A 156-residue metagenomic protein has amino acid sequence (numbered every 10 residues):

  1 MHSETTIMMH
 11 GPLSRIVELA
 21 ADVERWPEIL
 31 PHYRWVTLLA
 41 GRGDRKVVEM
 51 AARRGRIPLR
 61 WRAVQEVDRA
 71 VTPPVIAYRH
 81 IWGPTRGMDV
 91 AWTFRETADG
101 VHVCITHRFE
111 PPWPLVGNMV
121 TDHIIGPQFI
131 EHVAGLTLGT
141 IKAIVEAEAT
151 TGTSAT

Functional and structural regions predicted by a protein language model:
M1-M8, R45-V47, R60-R62, V75 (+2 more regions): Intrinsic-disorder/low-complexity, polar/charged segments enriched in Ser/Thr/Lys/Arg/Asp/Glu/Gln
M1-R45, T156: Hydrophobic ligand-binding cavity/cleft-lining segments
T5-I7, V36, W61-R69, H80 (+2 more regions): Hydrophobic/aromatic beta-strand elements that line small-molecule binding cavities or substrate pockets in beta-rich
H10-L13, A70-P73, T97-D99: Short loop segments at secondary-structure junctions
P12-E18, F129, V133, T137: Short amphipathic alpha-helical segments
P27, T37-T85, G135-T156: Glycine-rich portal/gate segments that line the openings of hydrophobic small-molecule binding cavities
R79-G135, G152: Beta-strand/loop substructures that line and gate deep hydrophobic ligand-binding cavities in soluble
